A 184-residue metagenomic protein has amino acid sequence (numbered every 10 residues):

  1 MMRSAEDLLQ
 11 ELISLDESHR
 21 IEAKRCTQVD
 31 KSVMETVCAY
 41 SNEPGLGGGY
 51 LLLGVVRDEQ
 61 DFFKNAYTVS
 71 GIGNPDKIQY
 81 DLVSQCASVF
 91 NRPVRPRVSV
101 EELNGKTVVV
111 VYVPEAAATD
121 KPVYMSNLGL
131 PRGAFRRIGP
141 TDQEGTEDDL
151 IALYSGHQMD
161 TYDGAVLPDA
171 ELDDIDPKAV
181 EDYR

Functional and structural regions predicted by a protein language model:
M1-R184: Conserved N-terminal catalytic/coupling substructures associated with nucleotide/phosphate chemistry
